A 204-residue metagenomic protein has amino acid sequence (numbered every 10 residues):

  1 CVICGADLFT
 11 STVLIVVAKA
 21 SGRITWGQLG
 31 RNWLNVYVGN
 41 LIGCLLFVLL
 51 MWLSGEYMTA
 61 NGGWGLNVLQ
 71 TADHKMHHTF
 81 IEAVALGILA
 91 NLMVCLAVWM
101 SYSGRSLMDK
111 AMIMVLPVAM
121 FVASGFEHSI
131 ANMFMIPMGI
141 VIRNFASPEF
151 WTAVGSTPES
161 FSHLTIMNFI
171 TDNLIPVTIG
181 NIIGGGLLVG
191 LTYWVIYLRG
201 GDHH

Functional and structural regions predicted by a protein language model:
C1-H204: Alpha-helical transmembrane segments and their helix-helix packing motifs
